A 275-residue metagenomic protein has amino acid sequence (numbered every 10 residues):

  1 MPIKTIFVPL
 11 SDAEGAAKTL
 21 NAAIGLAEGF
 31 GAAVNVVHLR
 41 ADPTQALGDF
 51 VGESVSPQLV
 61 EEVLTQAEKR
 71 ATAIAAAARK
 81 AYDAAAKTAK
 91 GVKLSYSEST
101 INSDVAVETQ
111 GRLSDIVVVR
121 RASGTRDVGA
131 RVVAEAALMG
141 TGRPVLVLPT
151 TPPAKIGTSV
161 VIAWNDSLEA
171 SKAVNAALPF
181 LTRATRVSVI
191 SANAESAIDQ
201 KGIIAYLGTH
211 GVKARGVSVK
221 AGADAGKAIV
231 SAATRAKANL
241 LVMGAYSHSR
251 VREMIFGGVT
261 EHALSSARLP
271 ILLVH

Functional and structural regions predicted by a protein language model:
M1-E62, G140-R143, T150, I156-K220 (+1 more regions): Small/aliphatic-rich secondary-structure junction motif
M1-P2, G15, A41-T44, K69 (+5 more regions): Structural beta-alpha unit
L20-A22, V105-P153, T234-H275: Gly/Ser-rich helix-loop-strand patches that form or flank binding pockets for ribonucleotide-derived cofactors
G25, A81-A84, T109, A136 (+3 more regions): Alpha-helical scaffolding segments of alpha/beta enzyme cores, especially the outer helices of TIM-barrel or partial
F50-G52, V161-I162, V230-A233, G257-G258: Short low-complexity, flexible loop/linker segments enriched in glycine and/or proline with clustered acidic
Q58-A76: A short acidic, glycine-rich active-site loop that binds or catalyzes chemistry on phosphate/adenosine moieties
T125-R126, A194-I198, A221-A223, S249-R250: Short, small-residue-enriched loops and turns at beta-alpha junctions that line or gate enzyme active sites
